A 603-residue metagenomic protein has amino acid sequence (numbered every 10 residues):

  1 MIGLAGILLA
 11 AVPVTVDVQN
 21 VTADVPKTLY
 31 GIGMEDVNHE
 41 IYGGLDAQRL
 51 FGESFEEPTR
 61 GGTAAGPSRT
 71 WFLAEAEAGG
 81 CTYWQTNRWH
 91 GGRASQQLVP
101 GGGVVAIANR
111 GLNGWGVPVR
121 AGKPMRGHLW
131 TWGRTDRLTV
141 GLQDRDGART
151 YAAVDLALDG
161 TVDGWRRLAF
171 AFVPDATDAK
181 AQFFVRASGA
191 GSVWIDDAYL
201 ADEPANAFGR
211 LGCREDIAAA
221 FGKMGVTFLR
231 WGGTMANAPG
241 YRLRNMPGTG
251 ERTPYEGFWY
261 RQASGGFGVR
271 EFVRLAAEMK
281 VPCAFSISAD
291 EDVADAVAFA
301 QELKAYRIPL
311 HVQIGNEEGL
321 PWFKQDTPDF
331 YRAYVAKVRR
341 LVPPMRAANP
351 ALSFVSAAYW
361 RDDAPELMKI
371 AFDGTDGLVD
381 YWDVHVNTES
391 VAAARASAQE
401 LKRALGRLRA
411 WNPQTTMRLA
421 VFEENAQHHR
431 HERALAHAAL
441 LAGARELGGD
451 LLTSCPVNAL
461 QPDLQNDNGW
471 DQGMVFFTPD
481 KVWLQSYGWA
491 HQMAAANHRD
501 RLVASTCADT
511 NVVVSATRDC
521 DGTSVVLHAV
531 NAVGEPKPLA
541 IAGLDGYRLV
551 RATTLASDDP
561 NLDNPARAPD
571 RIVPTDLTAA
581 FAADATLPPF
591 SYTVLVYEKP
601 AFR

Functional and structural regions predicted by a protein language model:
A10-G265, P282, E291, V297 (+7 more regions): Extracellular and organelle-lumenal recognition/adhesion modules and their flexible linkers in secreted
I32, L129, G225, A276 (+6 more regions): Conserved, mostly hydrophobic/aromatic
D36-V37, V421-T517, T523: Aromatic/acidic polysaccharide-binding cleft in carbohydrate-active enzymes
F172-D175, A181-F184, A205, G209-V226 (+6 more regions): An active-site-proximal structural segment forming one wall of the substrate-binding cleft that immediately precedes
A181-S192, E302, P328-L441, L447-D450 (+2 more regions): Noncatalytic carbohydrate-binding groove/subsite architecture in carbohydrate-active enzymes
L200-L211, R252-G265, P282-E291, N316-V335 (+4 more regions): The substrate-binding groove and active-site-proximal loops of carbohydrate-active enzymes, especially glycoside
T510-G546, A552-L555, F590-V596: Carbohydrate-binding surface patches
D545-L587: Acidic, Ser/Thr/Pro-rich beta/coil linker or hinge segments at domain junctions
